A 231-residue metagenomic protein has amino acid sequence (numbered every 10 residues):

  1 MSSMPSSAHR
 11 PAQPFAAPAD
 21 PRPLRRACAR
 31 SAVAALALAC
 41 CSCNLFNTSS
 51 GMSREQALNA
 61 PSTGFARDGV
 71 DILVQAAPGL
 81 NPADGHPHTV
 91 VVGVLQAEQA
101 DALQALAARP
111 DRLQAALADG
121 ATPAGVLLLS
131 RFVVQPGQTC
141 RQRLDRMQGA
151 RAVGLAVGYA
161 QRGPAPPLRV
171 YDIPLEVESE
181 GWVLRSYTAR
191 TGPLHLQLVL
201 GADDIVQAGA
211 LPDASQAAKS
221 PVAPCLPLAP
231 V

Functional and structural regions predicted by a protein language model:
M1-R26: N-terminal secretory signal peptides that target proteins for export/translocation
A27-A34: Sec-dependent signal peptide recognition, specifically the positively charged N-region followed immediately by
S42-N47: Bacterial signal peptide processing site
M52-L73: Post-signal peptide N-terminal segment of mature Sec-exported envelope proteins
T63-F65, D145-R151, V177: A short, structured loop/turn motif at beta-sheet edges
I72-A83: Short amphipathic, basic-aromatic surface patches that mediate peripheral association with negatively charged
V91, L95-A165: Structured domain cores in non-transmembrane regions
L168-V231: Glycine-rich, aromatic-bearing surface loops/beta-hairpins
